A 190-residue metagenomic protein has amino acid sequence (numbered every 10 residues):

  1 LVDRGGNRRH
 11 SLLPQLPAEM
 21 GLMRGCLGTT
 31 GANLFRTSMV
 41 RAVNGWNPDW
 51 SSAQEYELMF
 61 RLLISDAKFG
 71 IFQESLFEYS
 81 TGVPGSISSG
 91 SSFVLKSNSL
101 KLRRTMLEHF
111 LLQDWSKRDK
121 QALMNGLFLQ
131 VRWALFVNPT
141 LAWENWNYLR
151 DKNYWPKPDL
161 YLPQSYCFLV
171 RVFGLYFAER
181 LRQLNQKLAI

Functional and structural regions predicted by a protein language model:
D3-S99: Conserved nucleotide-sugar donor-binding catalytic segment
G5, S75-I190: C-terminal subregions of glycosyltransferases and related glycan-biosynthesis enzymes
